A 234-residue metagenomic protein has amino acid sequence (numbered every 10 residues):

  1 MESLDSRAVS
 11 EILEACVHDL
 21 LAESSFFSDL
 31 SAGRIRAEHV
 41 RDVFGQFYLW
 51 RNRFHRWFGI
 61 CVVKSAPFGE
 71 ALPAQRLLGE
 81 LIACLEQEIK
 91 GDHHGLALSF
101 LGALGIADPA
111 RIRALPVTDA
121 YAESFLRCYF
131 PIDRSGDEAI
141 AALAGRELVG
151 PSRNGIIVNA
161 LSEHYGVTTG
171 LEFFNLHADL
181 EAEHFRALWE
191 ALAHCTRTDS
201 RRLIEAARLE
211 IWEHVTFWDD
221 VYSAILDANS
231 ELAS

Functional and structural regions predicted by a protein language model:
E2-S234: Non-heme di-metal
